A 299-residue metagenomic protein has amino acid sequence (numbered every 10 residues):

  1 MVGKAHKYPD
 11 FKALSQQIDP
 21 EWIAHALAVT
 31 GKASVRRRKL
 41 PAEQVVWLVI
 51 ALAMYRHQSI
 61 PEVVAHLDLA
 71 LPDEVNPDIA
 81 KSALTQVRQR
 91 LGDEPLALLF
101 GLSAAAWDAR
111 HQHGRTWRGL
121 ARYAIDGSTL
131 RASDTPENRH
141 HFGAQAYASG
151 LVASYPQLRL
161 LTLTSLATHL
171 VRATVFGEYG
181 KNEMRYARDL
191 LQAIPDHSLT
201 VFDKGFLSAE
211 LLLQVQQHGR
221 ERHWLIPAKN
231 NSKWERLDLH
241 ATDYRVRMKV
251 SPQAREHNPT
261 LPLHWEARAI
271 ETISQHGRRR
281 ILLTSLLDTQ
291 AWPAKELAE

Functional and structural regions predicted by a protein language model:
M1-I60, R88-L91, L98-L102, R118-G119 (+2 more regions): Single, function-defining residue in the core of a domain
S59-V75: DNA-recognition alpha helix
L69-A70, L84, L213: Charge-biased, low-complexity intrinsically disordered regions
E74-D93: Major-groove recognition helix of helix-turn-helix-like DNA-binding domains
P77, T116-W117: Short helix-terminating capping/connector loops at secondary-structure junctions
A80, A124-I125: Noncatalytic, basic helical substrate-engagement surface that gates or grips nucleic-acid strands
D108-T116, A132: Long amphipathic N-terminal alpha/beta scaffold segment
